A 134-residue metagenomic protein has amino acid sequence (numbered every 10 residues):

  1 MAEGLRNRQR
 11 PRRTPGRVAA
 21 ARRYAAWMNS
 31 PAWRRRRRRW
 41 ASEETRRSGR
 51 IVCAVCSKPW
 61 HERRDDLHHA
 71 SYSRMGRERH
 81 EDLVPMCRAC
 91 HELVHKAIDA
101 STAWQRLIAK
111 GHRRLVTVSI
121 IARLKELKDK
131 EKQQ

Functional and structural regions predicted by a protein language model:
M1-H61, A100-Q134: A boundary/linker detector
S30-P31, R36, S73-M75, M86: Surface-exposed loop/turn and secondary-structure junction residues enriched for glycine/proline
V52-P85, V94-R106: Histidine-centered nuclease catalytic patch
C90: Cys/His-coordinated zinc-finger cores
